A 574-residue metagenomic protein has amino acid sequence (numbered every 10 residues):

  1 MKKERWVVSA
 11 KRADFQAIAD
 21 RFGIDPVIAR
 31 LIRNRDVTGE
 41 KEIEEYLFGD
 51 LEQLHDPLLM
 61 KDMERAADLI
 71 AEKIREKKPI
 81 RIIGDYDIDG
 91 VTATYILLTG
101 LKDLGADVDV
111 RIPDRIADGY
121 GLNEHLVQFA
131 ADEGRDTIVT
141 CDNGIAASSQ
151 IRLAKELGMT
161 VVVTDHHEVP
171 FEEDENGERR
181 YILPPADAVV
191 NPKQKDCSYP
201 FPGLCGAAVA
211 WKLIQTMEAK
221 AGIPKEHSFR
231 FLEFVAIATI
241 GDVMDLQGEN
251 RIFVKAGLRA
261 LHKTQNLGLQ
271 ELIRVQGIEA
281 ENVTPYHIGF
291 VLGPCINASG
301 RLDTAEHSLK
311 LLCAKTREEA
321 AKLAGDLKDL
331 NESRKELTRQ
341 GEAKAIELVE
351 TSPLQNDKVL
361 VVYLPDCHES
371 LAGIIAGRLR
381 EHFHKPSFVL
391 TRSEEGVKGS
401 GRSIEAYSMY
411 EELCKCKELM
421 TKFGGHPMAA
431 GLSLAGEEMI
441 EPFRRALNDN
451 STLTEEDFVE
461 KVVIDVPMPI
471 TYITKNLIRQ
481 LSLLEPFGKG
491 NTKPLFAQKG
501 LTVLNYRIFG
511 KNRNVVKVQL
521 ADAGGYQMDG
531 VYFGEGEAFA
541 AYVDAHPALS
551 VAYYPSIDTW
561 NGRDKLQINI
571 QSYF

Functional and structural regions predicted by a protein language model:
M1-E4, L483: Catalytic domains of riboflavin
K2, S9-T137, L157-G158, N176-G177 (+4 more regions): Hydrophobic helix-and-loop "lid/oligomerization" segment in the mid-to-C-terminal part of catalytic domains
E72-K78, R317-G325, D329-Y363, K415-F574: Mid-to-C-terminal polyanion-binding domains and interfaces
Q128-A207, W211-K220, R230, Q247: Active-site cavity-forming subdomains of large catalytic enzyme subunits
S149-L153, L360, I375, Q480: A short acidic, amphipathic alpha-helical/loop segment
H166-H167, H368, H426, V515: Histidine-centered active-site/metal-ligand motif
R180-Y181, D187-A188, G396-S403, Q527-G530 (+1 more regions): Short, well-ordered strand-loop elements centered on a beta-strand within folded domains, enriched for acidic residues
A208, G373, G377, V551: Short alpha-helical basic/polar micro-motif
